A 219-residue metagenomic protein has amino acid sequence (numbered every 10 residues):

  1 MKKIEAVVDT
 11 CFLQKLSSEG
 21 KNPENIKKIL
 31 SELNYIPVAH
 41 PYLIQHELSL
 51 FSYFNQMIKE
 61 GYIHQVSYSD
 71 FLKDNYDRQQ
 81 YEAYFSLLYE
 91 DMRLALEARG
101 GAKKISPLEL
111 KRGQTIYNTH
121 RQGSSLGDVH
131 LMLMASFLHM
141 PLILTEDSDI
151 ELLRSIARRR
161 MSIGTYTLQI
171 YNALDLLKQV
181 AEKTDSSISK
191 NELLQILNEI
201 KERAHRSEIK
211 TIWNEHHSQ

Functional and structural regions predicted by a protein language model:
K2-L138, S148-Q219: Active-site-proximal, substrate-binding regions of enzyme catalytic domains and RNA-binding/basic surfaces
L142-E146: Short hydrophobic alpha-helical runs that function as membrane-insertion/retention elements
